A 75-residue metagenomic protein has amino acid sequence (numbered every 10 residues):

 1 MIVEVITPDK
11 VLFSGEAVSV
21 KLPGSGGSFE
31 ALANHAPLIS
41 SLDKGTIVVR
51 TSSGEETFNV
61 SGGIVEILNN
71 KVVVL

Functional and structural regions predicted by a protein language model:
I2-L75: Compact, glycine-rich, soluble single-domain proteins
